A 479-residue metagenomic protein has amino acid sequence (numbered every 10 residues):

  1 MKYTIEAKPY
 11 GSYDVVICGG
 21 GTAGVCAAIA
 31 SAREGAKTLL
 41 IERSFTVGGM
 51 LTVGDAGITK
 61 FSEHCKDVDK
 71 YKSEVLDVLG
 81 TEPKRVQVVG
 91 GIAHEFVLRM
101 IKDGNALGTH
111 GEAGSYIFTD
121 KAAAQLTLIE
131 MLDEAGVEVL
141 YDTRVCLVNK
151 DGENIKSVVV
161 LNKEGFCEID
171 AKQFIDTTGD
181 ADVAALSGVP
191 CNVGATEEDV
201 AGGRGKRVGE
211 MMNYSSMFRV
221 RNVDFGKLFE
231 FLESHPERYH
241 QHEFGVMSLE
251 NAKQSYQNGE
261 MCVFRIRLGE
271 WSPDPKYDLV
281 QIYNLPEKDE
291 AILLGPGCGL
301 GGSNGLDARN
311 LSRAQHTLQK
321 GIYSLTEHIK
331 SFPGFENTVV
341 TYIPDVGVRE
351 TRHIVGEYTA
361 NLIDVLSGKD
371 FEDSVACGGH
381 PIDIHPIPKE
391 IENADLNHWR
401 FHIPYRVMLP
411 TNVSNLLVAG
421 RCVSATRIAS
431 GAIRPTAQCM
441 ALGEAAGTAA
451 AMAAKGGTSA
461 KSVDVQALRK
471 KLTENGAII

Functional and structural regions predicted by a protein language model:
M1-V15: Extreme N-terminal leader/targeting segments of oxidoreductases
T4, A30, A36-K37, E42-L147 (+2 more regions): Conserved N-terminal/central alpha/beta ligand/cofactor-binding core
E6, M50-T52, Y71, G111 (+5 more regions): Flavin (FAD/FMN)-binding glycine-rich loop and adjacent Rossmann-like elements that form
S12-Y13, E34-K37, A135-E138, C167 (+2 more regions): Loop/turn elements at helix/coil->beta-strand transitions in domains of secreted/extracellular proteins
D14, E42, D176: Acidic active-site catalytic centers that drive phospho-/nucleotidyl reactions and related ester hydrolyses
V15-T38: N-terminal Rossmann-like FAD-binding beta1-loop-alpha1 element of flavoenzymes
G152-V158: Short, hydrophobic/aromatic-rich segments at coil-to-beta transitions
